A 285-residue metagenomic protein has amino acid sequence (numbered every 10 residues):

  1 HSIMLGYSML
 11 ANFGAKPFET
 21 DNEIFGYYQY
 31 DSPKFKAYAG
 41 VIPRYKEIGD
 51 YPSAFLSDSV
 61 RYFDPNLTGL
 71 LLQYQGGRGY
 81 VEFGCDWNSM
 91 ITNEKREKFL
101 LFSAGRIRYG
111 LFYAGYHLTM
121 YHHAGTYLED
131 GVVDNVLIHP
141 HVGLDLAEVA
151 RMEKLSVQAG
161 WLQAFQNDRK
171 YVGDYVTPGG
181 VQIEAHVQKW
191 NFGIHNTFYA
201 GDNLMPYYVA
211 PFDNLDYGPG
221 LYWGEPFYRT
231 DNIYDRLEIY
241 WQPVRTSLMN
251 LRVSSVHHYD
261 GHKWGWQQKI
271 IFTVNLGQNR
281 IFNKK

Functional and structural regions predicted by a protein language model:
S2-N88, T197-Y199, N203: Outer membrane beta-barrel
F25, G76-N88, E94, L100-Y109 (+1 more regions): Exposed, low-structure sequence patches enriched in small/polar residues
D50, N93-R96: Short secondary-structure transition/capping segments
